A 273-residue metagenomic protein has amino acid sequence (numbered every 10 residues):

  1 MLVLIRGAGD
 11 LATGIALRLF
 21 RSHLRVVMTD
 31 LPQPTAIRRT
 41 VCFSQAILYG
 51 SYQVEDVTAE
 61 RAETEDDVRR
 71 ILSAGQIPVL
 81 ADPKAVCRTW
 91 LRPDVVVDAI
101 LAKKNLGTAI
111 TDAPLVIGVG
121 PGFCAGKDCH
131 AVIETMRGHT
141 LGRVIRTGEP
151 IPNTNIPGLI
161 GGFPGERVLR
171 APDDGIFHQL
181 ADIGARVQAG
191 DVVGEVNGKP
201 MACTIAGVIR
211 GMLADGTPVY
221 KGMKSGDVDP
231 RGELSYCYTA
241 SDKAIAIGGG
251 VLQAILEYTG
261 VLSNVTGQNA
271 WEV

Functional and structural regions predicted by a protein language model:
M1-V273: Well-ordered secondary-structure scaffolds
